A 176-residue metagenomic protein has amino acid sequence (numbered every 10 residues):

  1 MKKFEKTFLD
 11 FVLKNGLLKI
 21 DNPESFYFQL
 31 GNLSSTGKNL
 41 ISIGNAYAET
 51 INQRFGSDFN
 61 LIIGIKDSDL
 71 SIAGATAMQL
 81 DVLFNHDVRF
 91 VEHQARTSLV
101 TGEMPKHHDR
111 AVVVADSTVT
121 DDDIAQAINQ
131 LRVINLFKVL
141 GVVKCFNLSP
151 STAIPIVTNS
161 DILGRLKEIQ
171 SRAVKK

Functional and structural regions predicted by a protein language model:
M1-K176: PRPP-associated nucleotide enzymes
